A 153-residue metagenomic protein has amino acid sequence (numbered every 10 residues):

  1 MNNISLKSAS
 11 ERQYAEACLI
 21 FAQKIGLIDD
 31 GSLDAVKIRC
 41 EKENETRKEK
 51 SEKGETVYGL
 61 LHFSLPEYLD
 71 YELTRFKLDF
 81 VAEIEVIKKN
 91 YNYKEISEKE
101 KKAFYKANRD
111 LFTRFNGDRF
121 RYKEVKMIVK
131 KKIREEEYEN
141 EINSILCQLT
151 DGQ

Functional and structural regions predicted by a protein language model:
M1-Q153: Peptidyl-prolyl cis-trans isomerase
